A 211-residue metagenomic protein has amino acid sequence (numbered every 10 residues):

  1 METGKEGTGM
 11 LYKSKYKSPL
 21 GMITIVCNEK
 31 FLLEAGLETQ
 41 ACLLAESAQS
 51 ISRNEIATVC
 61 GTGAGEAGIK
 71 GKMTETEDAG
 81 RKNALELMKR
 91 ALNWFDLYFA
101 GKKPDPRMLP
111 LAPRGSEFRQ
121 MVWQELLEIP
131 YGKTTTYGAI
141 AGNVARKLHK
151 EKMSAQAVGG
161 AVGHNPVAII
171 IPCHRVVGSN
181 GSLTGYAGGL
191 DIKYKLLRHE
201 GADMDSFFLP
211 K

Functional and structural regions predicted by a protein language model:
E2-H149, H199-K211: Basic nucleic-acid-binding alpha-helical/helix-turn surface characteristic of O6-alkylguanine DNA
A145-G159: Short, positively charged loop/turn segments that connect secondary-structure elements
V162, I170: Major-groove DNA-recognition helix of helix-turn-helix-type DNA-binding domains
C173: Short cysteine clusters
V176: Catalytic nucleophile loop of clan PA
S179-K211: …primarily DNA-binding HTH/wHTH and HhH modules…
